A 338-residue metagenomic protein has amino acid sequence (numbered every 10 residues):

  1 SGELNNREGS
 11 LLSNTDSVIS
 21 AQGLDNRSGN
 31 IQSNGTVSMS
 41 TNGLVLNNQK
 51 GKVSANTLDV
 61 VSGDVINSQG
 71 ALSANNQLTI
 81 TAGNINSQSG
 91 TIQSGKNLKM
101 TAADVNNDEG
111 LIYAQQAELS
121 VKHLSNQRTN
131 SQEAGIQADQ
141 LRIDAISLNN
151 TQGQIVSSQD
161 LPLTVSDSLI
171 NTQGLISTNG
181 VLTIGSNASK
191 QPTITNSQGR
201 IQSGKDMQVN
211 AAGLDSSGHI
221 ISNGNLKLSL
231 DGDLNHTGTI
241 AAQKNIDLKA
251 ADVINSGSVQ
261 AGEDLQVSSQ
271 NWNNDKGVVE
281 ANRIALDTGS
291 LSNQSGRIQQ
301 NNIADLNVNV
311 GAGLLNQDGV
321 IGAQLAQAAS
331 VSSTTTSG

Functional and structural regions predicted by a protein language model:
S1-G2, L11, T15-Q22, G35-G43 (+15 more regions): Well-ordered beta-strand segments characteristic of repetitive beta-sheet solenoids
N6-L12, N26-Q32, L46-V53, I66-S73 (+13 more regions): Short, T/G/N/S-enriched strand-turn elements that build extracellular solenoid repeat scaffolds
